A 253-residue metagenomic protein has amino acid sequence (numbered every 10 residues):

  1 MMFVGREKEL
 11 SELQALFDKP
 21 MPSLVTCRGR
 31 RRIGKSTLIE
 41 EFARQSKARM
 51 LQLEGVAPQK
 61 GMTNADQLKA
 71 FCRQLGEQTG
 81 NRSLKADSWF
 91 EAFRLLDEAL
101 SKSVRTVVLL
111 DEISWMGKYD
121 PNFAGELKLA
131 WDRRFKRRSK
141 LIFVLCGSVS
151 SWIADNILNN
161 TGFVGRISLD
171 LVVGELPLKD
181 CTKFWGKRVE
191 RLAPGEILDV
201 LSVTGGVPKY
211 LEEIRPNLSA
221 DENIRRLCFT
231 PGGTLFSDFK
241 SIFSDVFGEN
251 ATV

Functional and structural regions predicted by a protein language model:
M1-V253: Phosphate-binding site recognition
